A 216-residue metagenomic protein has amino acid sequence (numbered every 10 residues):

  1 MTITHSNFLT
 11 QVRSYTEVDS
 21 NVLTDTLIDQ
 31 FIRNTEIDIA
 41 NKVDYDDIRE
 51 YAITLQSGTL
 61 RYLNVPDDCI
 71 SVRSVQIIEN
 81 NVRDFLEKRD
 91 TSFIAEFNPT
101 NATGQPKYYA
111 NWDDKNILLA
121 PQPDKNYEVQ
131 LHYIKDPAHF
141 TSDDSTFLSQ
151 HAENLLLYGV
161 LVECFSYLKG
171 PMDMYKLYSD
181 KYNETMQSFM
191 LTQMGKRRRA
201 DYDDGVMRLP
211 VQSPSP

Functional and structural regions predicted by a protein language model:
M1-P216: Glycine-enriched, solvent-exposed interface loops adjoining structured elements
